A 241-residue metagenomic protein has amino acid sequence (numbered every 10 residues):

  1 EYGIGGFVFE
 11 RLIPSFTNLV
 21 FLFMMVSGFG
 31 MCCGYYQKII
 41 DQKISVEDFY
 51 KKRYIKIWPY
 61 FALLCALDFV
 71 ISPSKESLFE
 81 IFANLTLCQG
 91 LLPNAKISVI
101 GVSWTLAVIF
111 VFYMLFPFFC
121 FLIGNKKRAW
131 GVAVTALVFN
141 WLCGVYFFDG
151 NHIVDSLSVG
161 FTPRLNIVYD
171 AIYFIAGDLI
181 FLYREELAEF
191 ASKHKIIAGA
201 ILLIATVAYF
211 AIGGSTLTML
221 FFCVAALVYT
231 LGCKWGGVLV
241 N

Functional and structural regions predicted by a protein language model:
E1, V70, C88-L92, T135-D149 (+1 more regions): Aromatic-anchored segments of alpha-helical transmembrane domains
I13-V26, G34-I71, S77-A83, F110-Y113 (+2 more regions): Transmembrane alpha-helical segments and their boundary/interface "anchor" motifs in multi-pass integral membrane
N18-F29, I109-Y113, P117, I167-D178 (+1 more regions): Alpha-helical transmembrane segments of multi-pass membrane proteins
M31-I39, V70-P73, F118-K126, D178-L187 (+2 more regions): Structural signal for the C-terminal ends of transmembrane alpha-helices and the immediately following loop
V70, S74, D170, F174 (+1 more regions): Alpha-helical transmembrane segments of multi-pass integral membrane proteins
I71-S72, T86-L142: Hydrophobic alpha-helical segments with transmembrane-like composition
S74-E76, A95-I100, S156-R164, T206-L217: Membrane-interface helix caps and helix-loop-helix hairpins in membrane proteins
N125-V134, E189-G199: Membrane-interfacial entry segments at the cytosolic side of transmembrane helices
